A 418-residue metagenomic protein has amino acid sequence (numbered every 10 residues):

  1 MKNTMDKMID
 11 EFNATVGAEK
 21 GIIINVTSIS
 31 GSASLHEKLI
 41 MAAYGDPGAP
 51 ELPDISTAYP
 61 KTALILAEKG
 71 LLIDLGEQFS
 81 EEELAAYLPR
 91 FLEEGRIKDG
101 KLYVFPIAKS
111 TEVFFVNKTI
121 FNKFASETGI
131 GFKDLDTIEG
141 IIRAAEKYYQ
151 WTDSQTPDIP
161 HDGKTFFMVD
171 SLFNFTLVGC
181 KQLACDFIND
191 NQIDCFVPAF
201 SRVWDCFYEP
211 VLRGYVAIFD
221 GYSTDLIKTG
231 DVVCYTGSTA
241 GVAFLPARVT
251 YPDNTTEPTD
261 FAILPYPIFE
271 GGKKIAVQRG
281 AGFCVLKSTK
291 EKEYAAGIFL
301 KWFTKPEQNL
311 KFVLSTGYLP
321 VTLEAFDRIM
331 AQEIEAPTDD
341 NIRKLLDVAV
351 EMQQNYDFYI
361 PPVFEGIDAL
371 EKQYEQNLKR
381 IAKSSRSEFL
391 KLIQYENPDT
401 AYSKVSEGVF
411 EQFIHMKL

Functional and structural regions predicted by a protein language model:
M1-G21: Short, polar/charged alpha-helical segment
G17-R90, F124, V233-C234, P252-T255: Extracytoplasmic "Venus flytrap"/periplasmic binding protein-like
A58-V113, D158-I159, P258-P267: Hinge/lid segment of periplasmic solute-binding proteins
E77-Y87, G131-K133, P160, F166 (+3 more regions): Short, solvent-exposed loop/beta-turn-alpha elements that line the ligand-binding surface or hinge of extracytoplasmic
D99-I107, E112-F114, E139-I193: Extracytoplasmic/periplasmic solute-binding protein
I142-Y149, C180, N189-G221, F261 (+2 more regions): Glycine-centered hinge/linker elements that transmit conformational signals in sensory and ligand-binding systems
E209-Y215, P252-A325: Extracytoplasmic/periplasmic substrate-recognition and gating elements
A336-P337, R343, D347-L418: Conserved C-terminal helix/tail region of periplasmic/extracytoplasmic solute-binding proteins
